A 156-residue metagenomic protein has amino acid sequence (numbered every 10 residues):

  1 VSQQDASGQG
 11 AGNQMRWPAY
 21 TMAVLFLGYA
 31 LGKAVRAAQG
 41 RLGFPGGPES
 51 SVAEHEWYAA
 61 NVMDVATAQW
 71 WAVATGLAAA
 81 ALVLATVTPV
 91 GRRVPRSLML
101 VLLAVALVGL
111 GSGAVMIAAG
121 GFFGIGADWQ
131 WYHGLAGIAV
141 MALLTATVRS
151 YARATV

Functional and structural regions predicted by a protein language model:
V1-V35, A152-V156: Cytosolic juxtamembrane helix and N-cap/initiation of the first transmembrane helix
G8-M22, V65-A68, R92-L102, G126-Y132: Membrane-interface helix-boundary signature
A19-F26, A30, V73-G76, L100-L110 (+1 more regions): Residues within membrane-spanning alpha-helices of integral membrane proteins, especially the hydrophobic core/packing
L25-W70: Hydrophobic transmembrane helix segments
G28-G40, L107-G121: C-terminal TM-helix exit segments that contain a strictly Trp-centered aromatic cap at the helix terminus
M63-L77, W129-M141: Alpha-helical transmembrane segments of polytopic membrane proteins
A81-L107: Loop-to-transmembrane helix junctions at the membrane interface
G111-V156: Alpha-helical transmembrane segments of multi-pass integral membrane proteins, characterized by long hydrophobic
